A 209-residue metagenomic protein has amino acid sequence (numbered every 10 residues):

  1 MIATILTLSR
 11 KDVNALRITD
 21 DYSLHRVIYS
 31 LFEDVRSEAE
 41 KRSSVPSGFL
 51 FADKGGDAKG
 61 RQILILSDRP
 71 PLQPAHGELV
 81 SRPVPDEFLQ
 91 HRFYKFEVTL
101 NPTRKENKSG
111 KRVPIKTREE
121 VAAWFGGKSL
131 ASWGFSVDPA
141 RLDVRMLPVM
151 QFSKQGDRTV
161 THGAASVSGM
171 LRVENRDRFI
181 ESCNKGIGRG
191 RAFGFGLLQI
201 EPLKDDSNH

Functional and structural regions predicted by a protein language model:
M1-H209: RNA-interacting cores
